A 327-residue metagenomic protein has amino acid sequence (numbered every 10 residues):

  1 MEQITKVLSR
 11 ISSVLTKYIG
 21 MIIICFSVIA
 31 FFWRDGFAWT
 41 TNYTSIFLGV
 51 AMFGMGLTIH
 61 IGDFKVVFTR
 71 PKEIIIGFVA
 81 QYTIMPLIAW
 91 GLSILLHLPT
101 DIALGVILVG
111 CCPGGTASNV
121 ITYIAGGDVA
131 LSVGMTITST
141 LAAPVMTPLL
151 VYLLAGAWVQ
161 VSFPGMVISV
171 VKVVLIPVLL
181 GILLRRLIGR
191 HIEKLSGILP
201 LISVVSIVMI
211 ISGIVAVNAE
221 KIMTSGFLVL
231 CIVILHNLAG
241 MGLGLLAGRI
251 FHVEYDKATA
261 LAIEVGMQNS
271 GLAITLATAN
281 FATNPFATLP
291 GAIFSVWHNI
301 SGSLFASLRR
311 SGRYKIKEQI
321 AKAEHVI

Functional and structural regions predicted by a protein language model:
M1-I327: Alpha-helical transmembrane segments of multi-pass small-molecule/ion transporters
